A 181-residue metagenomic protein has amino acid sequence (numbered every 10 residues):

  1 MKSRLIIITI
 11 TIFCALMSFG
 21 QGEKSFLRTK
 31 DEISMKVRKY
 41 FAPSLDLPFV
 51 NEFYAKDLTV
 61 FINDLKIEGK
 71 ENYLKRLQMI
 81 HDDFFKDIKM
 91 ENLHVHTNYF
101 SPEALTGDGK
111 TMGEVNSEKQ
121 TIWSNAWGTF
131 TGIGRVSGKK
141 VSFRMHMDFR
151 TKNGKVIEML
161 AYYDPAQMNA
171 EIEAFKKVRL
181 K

Functional and structural regions predicted by a protein language model:
M1-F26: Bacterial Sec-dependent N-terminal signal peptides
Q21-K181: C-terminal and inter-domain tail/linker signature
